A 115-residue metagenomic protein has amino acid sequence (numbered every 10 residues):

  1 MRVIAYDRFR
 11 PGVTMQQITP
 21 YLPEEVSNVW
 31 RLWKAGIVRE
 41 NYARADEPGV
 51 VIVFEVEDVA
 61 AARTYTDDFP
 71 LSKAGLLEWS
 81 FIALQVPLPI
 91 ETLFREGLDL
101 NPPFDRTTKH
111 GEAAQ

Functional and structural regions predicted by a protein language model:
M1-Q115: Conserved, structured core segments of small domains
